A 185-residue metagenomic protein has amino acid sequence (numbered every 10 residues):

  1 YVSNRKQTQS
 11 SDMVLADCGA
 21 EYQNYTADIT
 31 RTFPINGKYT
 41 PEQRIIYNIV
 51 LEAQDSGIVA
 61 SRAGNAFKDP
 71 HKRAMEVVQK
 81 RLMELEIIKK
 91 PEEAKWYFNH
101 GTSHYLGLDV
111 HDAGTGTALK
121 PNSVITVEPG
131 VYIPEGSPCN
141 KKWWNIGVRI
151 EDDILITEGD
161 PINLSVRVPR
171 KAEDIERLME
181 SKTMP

Functional and structural regions predicted by a protein language model:
Y1-P185: Active-site neighborhoods and metal-handling regions in enzymes and metal-associated proteins
